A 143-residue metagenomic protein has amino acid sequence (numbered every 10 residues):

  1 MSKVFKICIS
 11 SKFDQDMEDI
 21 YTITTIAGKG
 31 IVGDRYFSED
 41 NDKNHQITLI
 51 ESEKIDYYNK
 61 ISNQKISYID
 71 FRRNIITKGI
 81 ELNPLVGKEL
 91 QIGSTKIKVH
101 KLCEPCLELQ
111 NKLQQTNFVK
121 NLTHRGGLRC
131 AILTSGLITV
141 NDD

Functional and structural regions predicted by a protein language model:
M1-D143: Metal-cofactor-dependent catalytic cores
